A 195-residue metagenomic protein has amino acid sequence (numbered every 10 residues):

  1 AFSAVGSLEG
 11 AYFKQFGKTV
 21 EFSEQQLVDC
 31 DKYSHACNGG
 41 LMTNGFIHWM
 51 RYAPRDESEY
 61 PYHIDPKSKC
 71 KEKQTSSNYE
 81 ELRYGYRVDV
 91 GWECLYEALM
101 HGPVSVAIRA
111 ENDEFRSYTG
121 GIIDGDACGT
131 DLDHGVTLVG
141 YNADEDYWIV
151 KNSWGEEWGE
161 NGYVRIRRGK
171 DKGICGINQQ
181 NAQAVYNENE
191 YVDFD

Functional and structural regions predicted by a protein language model:
A1-D195: Catalytic-core signature of thiol
